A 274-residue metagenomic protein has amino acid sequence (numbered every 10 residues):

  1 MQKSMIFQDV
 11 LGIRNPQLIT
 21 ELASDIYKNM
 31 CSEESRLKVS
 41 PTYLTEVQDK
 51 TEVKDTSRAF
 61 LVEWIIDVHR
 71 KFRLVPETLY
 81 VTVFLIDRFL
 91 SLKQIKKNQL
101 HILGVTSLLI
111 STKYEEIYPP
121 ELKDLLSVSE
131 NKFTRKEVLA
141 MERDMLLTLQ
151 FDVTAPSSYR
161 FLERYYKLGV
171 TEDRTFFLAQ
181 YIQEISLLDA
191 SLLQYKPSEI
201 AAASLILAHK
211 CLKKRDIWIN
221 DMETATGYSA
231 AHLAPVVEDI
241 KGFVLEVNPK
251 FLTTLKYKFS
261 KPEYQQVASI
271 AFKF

Functional and structural regions predicted by a protein language model:
M1-V105, L109-F274: Acidic, serine/threonine-rich low-complexity regulatory regions at protein termini of eukaryotic cell-cycle
